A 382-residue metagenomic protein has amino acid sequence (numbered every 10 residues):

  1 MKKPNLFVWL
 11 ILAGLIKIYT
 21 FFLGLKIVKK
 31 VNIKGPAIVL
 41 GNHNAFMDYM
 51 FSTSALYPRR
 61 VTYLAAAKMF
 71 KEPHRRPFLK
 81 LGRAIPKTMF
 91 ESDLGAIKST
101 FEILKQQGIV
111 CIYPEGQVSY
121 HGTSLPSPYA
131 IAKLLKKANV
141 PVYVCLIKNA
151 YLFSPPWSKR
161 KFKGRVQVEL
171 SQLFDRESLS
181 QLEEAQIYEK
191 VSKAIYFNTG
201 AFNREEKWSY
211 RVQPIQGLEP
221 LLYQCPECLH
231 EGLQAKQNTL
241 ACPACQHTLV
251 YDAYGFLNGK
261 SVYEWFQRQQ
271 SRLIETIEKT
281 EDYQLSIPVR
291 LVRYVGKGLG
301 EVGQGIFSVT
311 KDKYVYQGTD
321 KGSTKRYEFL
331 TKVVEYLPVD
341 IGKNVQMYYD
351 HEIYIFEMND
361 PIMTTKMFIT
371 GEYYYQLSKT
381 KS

Functional and structural regions predicted by a protein language model:
P4-N5, L12, I18-E189, V212 (+6 more regions): Soluble catalytic domains of membrane acyltransferases
V39, F307-G342: Phosphoinositide-dependent membrane-docking surfaces
R60, T239, T248, I306 (+3 more regions): Structural motif
F174, A185-L221: A conserved mid-domain beta-alpha-beta active-site/ligand-binding segment of alpha/beta enzyme cores
V212-K260: Cys/His-rich short segments
T248-G322: Long, charge-rich boundary regions
K297-G300, Q317-K325, H351-M358, I362: Short, surface-exposed beta-strand/loop "edge" segments at domain boundaries and coil↔beta transitions
F329-S382: Acidic, Ser/Thr- and proline-rich intrinsically disordered linker/docking segments of eukaryotic scaffolds
